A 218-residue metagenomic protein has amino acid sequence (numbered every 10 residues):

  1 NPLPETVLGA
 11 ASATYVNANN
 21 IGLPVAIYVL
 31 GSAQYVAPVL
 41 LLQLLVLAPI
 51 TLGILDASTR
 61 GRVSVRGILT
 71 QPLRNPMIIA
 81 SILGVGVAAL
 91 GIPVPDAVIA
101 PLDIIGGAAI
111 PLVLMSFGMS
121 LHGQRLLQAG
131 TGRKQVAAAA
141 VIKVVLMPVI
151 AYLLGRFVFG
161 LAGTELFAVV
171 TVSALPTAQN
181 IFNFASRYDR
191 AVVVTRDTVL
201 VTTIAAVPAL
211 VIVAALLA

Functional and structural regions predicted by a protein language model:
N1-A218: Alpha-helical transmembrane segments of multi-pass small-molecule/ion transporters
